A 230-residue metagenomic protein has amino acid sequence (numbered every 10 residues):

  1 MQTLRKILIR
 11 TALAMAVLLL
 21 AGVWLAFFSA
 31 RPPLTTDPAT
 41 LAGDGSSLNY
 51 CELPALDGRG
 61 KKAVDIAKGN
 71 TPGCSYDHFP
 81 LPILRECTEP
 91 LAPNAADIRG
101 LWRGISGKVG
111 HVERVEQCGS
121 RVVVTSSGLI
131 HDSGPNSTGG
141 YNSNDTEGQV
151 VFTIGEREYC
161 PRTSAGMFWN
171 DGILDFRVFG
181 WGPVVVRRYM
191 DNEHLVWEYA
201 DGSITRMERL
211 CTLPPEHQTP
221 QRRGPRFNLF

Functional and structural regions predicted by a protein language model:
L4, L8-H111, G119-R121, L210-F230: Amphipathic/hydrophobic helical signal segments and adjacent flexible N-terminal regions that mediate secretion
D37, K108-R162: N-terminal glycine/threonine-rich, aromatic-flanked beta-hairpin/loop signature
S106-K108, S126-G128, V178-G180, D201 (+1 more regions): A mature extracytoplasmic/lumenal domain signature
E116-Q117, R187-N192, R209: Aromatic-rich beta-strand edge motifs centered on tyrosine
Y159-M167, D201, P220-F230: Short, surface-exposed secondary-structure junctions/capping segments
C160-N192: Acidic, glycine-rich flexible loop segments
L195-G202: Short, exposed beta-strand-loop hairpins at the edges of beta-sheets in extracellular/periplasmic proteins
